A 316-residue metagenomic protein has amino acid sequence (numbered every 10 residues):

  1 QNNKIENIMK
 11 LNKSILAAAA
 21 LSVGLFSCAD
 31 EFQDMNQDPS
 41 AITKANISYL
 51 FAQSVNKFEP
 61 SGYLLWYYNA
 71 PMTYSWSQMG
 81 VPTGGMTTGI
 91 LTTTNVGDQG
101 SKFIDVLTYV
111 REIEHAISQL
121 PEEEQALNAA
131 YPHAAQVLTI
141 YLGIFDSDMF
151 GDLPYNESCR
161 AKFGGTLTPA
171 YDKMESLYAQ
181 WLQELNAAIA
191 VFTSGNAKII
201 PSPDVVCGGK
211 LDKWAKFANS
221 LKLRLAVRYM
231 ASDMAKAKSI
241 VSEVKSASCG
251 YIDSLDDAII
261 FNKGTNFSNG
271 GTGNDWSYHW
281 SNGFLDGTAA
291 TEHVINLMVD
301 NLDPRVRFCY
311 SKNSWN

Functional and structural regions predicted by a protein language model:
Q1-I8: Short, Lys/Arg-enriched N-terminal segments with co-localized hydrophobic residues within the first ~10-30 amino acids
L11, C28-G85, G89-T94, S101-I104 (+2 more regions): Membrane-proximal, proline-rich intrinsically disordered regions
I15-S22: Sec-dependent N-terminal signal peptides
M79-N156, R160-P201: Conserved, well-structured interaction surfaces
A237-N316: Hydrophobic-face positions in mid-chain alpha helices that act as interaction patches
